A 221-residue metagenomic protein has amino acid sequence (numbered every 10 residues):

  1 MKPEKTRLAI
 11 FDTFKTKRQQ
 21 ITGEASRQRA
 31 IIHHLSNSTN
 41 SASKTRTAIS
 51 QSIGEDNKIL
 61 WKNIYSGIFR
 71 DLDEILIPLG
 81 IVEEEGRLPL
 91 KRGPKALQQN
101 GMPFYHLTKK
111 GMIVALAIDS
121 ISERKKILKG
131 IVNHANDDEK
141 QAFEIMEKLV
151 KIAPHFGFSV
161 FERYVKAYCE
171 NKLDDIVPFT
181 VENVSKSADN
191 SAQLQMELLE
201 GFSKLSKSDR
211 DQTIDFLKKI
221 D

Functional and structural regions predicted by a protein language model:
M1-K44: Short alpha-helical segments that sit at the start of domains
L8-R18, E55, I64-S66, R92: N-terminal pre-domain segments used for targeting or regulation
Q20-E24, W61, L97: Residue-level marker of regulatory loop/turn positions in helix-turn-helix DNA-binding domains and in histidine
N40-W61: Short acidic, hydrophobic short linear motifs in intrinsically disordered regions
I59-G86: Short amphipathic alpha-helical interaction segments
G80-Q98: Beta-hairpin "wing" of winged helix-turn-helix
A96-I131: Short, amphipathic alpha-helical interaction segments positioned at domain boundaries
R124-I220: Exposed, interaction-prone assembly regions rather than primary DNA-binding/catalytic cores
